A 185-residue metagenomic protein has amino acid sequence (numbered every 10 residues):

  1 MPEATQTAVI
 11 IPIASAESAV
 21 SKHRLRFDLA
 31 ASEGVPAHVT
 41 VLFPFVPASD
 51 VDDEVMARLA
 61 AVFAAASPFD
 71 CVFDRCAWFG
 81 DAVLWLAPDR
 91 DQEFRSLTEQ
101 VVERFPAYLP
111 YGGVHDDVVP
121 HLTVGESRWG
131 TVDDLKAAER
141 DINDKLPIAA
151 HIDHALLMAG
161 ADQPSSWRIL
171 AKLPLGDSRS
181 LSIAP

Functional and structural regions predicted by a protein language model:
M1-D70, D91-D153, P164-P185: Basic, often amphipathic N-terminal segments
C76: Conserved TIR/SEFIR loop-to-helix hotspot centered on a Trp-containing motif with a nearby acidic residue
F79-G80: Structural motif
M158-G160: Active-site-proximal alpha-helix that buttresses catalytic centers in soluble enzyme cores
